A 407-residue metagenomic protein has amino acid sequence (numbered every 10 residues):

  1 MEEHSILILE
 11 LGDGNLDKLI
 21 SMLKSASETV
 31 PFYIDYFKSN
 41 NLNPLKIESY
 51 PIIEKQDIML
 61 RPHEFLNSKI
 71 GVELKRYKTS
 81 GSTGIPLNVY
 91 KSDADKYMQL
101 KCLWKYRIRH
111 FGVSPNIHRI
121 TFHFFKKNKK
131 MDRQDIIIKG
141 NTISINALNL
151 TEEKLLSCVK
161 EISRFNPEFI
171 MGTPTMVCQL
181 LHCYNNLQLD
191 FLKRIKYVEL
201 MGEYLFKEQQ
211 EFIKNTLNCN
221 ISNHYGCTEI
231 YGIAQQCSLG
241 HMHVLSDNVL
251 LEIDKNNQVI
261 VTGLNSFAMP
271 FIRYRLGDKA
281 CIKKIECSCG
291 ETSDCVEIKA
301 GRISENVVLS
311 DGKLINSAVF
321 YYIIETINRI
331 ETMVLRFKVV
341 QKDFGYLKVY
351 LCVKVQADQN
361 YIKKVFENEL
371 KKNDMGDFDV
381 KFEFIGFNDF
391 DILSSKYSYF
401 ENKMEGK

Functional and structural regions predicted by a protein language model:
M1-I6, K55-T216, I230, G240 (+3 more regions): Active-site phosphate/ATP/adenylate-binding loop shared across adenylate-forming ligases
M1-K78, T83-I117, R164-M171, K193 (+2 more regions): Nucleotide 5′-phosphate-binding alpha/beta core
A26, T79, I170, I213 (+5 more regions): Residue-level signal for inorganic ion chemistry
M98, E153, E208, F271 (+2 more regions): Residues that form or flank phosphate/diphosphate-binding pockets in enzymes that use nucleotide phosphates
I143-I145, S222-H224, D379-I385: General small-molecule cofactor/ligand-binding pocket signal
I170, Y274-D374: AMP-binding/adenylate-forming catalytic core of the ANL superfamily
L205-E286, I303: Conserved AMP-binding/adenylate-forming
